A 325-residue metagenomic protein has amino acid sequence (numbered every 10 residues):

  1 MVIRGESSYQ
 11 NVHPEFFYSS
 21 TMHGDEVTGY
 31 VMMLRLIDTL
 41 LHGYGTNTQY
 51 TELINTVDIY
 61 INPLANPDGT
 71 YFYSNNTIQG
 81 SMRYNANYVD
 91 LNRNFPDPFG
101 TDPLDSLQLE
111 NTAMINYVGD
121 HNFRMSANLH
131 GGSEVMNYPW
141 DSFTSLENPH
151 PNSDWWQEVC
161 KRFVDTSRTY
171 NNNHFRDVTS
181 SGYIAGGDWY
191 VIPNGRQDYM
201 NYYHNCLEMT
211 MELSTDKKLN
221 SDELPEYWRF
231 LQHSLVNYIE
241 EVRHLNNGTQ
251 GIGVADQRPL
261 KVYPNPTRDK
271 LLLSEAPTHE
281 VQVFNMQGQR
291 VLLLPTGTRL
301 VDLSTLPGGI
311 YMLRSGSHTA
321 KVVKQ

Functional and structural regions predicted by a protein language model:
Q10-D154, E158, T169, N173 (+2 more regions): Active-site/substrate-binding loop(s) of hydrolase catalytic cores
S126, G131-P149, I184-G248: Active-site-adjacent mobile loop/cap segments within catalytic or ligand-binding domains
H244-Y263, D269, H279, R290: Residue-level detector of functionally pivotal "anchor" positions at catalytic/ligand-binding pockets or at interdomain
R268, P307-G308: Surface-exposed loops/turns
S274-E280: Short proline/glycine-enriched turn/loop motifs at strand-loop junctions of beta-rich domains
F284-V291, Y311: Short, glycine-anchored, charge-dense loop/turn motifs used at functional sites
L292-G297: Short beta-strand segments within Ig-like beta-sandwich modules, predominantly Fibronectin type-III
G308-Q325: C-terminal tail/sorting-segment detector
